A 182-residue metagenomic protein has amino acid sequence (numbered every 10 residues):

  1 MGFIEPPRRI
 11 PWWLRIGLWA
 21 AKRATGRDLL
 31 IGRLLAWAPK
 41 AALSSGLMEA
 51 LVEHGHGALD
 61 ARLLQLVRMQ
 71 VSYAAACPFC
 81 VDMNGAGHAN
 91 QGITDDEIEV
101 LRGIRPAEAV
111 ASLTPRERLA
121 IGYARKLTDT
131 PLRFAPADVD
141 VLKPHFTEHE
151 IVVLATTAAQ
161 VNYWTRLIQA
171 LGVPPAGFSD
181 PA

Functional and structural regions predicted by a protein language model:
M1-L59, L63: Mobile cap/lid helix-loop segments that border enzyme active or cofactor-binding sites and regulate substrate access
P39-L43, V81-V100: Iron-sulfur (Fe-S) cluster-binding segments and ferredoxin-like electron-carrier domains, especially [2Fe-2S]
A41-G46, A76-C80, L119, T128-P136: Short acidic alpha-helix initiation/capping motifs at coil-to-helix transition points, especially at protein N-termini
L66-V71, L101-R102, A120-T128, V152-T165: Short alpha-helical scaffolding segments that buttress acidic/His motifs in well-ordered protein cores
V67-G87: Short, thiol/selenol-centered motifs that function as redox-active sites or metal-ligating centers
R102-P115: Acidic/His metal-coordination segments adjacent to aromatic residues that form catalytic metal sites in metalloenzymes
S112-A155: Acidic/histidine-rich alpha-helical segments that form the ligand environment of transition-metal centers
D138-V141, E148-P174, S179-A182: Preference for long, well-ordered alpha-helical segments
